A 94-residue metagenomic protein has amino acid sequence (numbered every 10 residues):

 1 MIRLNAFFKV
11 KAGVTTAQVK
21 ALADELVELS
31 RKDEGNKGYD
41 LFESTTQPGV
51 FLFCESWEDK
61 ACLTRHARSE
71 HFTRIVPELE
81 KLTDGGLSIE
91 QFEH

Functional and structural regions predicted by a protein language model:
M1-V50, E58-R68, S88-H94: Short S/T/G/P-rich N-terminal loop/turn motif that feeds into the first structured element of a domain
V27, T73-R74: A common structural junction motif
P77-Q91: Conserved short beta-strand edge segments in small beta-sheet-based binding/regulatory domains
